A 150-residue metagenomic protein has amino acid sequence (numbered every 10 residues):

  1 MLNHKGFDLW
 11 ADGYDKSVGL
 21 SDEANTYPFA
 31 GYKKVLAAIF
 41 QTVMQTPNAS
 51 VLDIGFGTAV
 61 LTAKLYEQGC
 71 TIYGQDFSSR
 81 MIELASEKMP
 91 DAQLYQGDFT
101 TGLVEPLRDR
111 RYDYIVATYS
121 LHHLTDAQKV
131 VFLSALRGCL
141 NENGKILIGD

Functional and structural regions predicted by a protein language model:
M1-Q45: Conserved class I S-adenosyl-L-methionine
N48-S50: Nucleotide donor/acceptor-binding cores
L52, T58-G102: Class I SAM-dependent methyltransferase SAM/SAH-binding core
T101-D109: Short conserved loop adjoining the S-adenosyl-L-methionine
V116: A conserved beta-strand element that flanks and buttresses the S-adenosyl-L-methionine
Y119-S120: Short catalytic micro-motifs in class I SAM-dependent methyltransferases
V130-E142: A short glycine-rich, Lys/Arg-flanked "PGG" loop and its adjoining helix->strand segment in the class I
N143-D150: Conserved beta-strand signature within the Rossmann-like core of class I S-adenosyl-L-methionine
